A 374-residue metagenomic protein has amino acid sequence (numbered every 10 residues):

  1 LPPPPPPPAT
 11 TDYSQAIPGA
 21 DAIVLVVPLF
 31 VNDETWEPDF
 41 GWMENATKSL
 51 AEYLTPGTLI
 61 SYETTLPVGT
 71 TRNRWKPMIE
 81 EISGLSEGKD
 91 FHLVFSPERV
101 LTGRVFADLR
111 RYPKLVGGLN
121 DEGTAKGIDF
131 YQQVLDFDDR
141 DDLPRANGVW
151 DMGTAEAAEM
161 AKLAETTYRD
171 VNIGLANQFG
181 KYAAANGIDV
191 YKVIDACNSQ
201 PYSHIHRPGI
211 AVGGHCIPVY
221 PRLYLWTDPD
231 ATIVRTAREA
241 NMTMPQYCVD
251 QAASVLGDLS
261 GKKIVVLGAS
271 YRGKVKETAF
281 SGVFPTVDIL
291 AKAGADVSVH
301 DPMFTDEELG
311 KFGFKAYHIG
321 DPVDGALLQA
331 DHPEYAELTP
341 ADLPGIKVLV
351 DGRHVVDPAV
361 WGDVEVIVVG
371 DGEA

Functional and structural regions predicted by a protein language model:
L1-A374: Structural/interface elements that position substrates and couple domains in central-metabolism enzymes
